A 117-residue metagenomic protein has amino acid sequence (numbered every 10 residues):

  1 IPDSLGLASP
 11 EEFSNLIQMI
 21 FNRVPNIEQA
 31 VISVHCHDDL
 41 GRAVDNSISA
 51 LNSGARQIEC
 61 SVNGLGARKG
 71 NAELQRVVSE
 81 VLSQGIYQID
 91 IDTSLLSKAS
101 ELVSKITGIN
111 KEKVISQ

Functional and structural regions predicted by a protein language model:
I1-Q117: Catalytic cores and adjacent flexible loops of soluble metabolic enzymes that perform enolate/carbanion chemistry on
